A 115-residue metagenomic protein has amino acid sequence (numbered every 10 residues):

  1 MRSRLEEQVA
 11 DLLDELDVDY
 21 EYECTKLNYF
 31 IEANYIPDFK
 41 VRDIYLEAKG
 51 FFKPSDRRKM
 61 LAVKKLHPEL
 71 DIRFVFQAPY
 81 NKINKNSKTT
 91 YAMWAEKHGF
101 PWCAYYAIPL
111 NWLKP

Functional and structural regions predicted by a protein language model:
M1-P115: Nucleic-acid endo/exonuclease domains
